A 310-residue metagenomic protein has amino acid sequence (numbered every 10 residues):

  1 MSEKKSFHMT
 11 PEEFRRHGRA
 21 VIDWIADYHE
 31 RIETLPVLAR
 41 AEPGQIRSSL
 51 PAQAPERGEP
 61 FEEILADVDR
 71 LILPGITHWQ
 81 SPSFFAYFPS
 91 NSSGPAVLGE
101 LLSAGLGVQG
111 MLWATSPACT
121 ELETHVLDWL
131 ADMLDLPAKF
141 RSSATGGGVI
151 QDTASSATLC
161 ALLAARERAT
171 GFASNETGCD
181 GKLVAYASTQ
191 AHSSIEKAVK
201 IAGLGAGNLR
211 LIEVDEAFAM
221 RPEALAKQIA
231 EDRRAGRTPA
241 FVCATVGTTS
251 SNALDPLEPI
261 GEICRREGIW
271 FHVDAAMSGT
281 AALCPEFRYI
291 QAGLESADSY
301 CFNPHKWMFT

Functional and structural regions predicted by a protein language model:
M1-T145: N-terminal entrance/gating region of PLP-dependent enzymes' catalytic architecture
E12, P51, P55, P89-S93 (+8 more regions): Short capping/connector residues at structural and topological boundaries
E12, W113-P117, E121, Q151-S156 (+1 more regions): Short, conserved micro-motifs enriched in small and acidic residues
E42-L50, F88, I150-D152, K182-L183 (+1 more regions): Amphipathic alpha-helical surface "interface" segments used for docking/oligomerization or membrane association within
F84-F88, L122, V126, V149-Q151 (+4 more regions): Long, contiguous hydrophobic alpha-helical segments, chiefly transmembrane helices and signal peptides
S93, V97, P117, E121-H125 (+7 more regions): Residues forming well-ordered secondary-structure scaffolds
L112, L130-L163, R210-E213: Short loop-beta-helix segment that forms the pyridoxal 5′-phosphate
A157-T310: Conserved PLP-enzyme active-site core in the AAT-like
